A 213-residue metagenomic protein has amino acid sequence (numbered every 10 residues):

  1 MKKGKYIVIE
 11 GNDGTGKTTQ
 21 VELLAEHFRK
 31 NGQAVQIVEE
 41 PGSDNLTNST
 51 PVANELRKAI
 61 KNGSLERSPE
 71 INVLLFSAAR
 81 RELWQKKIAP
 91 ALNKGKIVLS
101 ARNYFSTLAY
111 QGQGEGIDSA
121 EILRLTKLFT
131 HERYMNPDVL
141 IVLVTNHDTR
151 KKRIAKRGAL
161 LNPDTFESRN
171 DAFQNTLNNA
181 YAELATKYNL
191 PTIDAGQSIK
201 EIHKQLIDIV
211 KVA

Functional and structural regions predicted by a protein language model:
K2-Y6: Pre-Walker A (Motif I) flank of P-loop NTPase domains
I9: Hydrophobic anchor at the beta1->P-loop junction of P-loop NTPases
N12: P-loop (Walker A) phosphate-binding loop of NTP-binding proteins
K17: Conserved lysine of the Walker
Q20: Hydrophobic positions on the alpha1 helix immediately C-terminal to the Walker A/P-loop
A25, D148-A213: NTP-dependent small-molecule kinase module
Q33-H131: ATP-dependent small-molecule kinase phosphotransfer cores that center on conserved nucleotide phosphate-binding segments
S106-N179: A glycine- and Lys/Arg-enriched "phosphate-lid" helix/loop adjacent to the NTP-binding pocket of small-molecule kinases
